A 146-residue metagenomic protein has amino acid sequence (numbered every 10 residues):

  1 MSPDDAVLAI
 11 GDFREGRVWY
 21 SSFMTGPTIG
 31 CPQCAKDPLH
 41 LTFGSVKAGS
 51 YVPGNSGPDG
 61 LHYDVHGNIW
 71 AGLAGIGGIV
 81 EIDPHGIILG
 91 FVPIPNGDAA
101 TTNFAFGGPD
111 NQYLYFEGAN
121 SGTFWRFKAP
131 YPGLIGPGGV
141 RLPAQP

Functional and structural regions predicted by a protein language model:
M1-I10, Q33, P38-F43, K47-I69 (+4 more regions): Beta-rich, blade/repeat-based domains predominating in secreted/periplasmic proteins but also intracellular
M1-P3, D12-F13, S22-T25: Short, structured patches in soluble enzyme cores that scaffold and shape functional sites
F13, F23, A74, P109 (+2 more regions): Short loop/turn segments immediately following the C-termini of beta-strands
E15, T25, I76, H85-I87 (+1 more regions): Short coil turn/linker residues within repeat-based beta-strand modules
G16-W19, P27, Q33, G77-I79 (+1 more regions): Structural signal for beta-propeller blades
Y20-K36, K128-G136: Short loop/turn segments immediately following beta-strands, especially the blade-tip and inter-blade linker loops
G118-P146: Flexible, glycine-rich linker and terminal segments associated with outer-membrane beta-barrel/transport systems
